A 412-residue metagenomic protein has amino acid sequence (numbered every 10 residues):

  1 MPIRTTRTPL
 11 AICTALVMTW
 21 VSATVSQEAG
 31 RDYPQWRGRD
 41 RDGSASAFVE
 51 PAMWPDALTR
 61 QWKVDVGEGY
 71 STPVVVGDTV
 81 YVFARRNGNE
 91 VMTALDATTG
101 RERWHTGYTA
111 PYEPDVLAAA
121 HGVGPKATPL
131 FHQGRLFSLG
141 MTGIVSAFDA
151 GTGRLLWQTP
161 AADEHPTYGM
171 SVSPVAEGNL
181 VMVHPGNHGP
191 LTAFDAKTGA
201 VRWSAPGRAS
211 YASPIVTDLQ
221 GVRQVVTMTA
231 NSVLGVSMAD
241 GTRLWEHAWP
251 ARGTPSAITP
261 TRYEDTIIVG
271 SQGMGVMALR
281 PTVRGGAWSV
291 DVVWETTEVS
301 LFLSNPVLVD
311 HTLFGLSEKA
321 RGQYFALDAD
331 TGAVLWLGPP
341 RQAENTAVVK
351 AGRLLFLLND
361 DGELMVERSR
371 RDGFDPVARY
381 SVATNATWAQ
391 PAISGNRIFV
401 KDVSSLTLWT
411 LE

Functional and structural regions predicted by a protein language model:
M1-C13: Bacterial N-terminal signal peptides that target proteins for export
M18-S22: N-terminal signal peptide c-region/cleavage motif recognized by signal peptidases
V25-E412: Noncatalytic, solvent-exposed loop/strand surfaces of beta-propeller-type extracellular/periplasmic domains
